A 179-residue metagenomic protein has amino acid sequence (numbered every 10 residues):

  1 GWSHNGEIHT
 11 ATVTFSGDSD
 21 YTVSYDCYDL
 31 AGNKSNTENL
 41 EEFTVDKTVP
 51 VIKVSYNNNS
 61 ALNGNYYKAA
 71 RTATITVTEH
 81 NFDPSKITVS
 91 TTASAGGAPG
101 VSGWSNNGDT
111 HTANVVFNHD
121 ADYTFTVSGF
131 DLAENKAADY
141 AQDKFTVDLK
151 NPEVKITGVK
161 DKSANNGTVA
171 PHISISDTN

Functional and structural regions predicted by a protein language model:
G1-G17, A61-L62, D83-F117: Extracellular beta-sheet repeat scaffolds used for adhesion and glycan interaction
S19-V23, A121-F125: Exposed beta-strand face motif in extracellular beta-rich ectodomains
Y28-K34, F130-K136: Short, solvent-exposed loop/turn segments at the edges of extracellular beta-sandwich modules
D29, I75-N81, D131, I173-N179: Extracellular acidic, Ser/Thr/Pro-rich low-complexity tracts
D29, L40-K53, Q142-K155: Flexible, low-complexity linkers/stalks enriched in Thr/Pro that connect modular domains
K34-L40, K136-Q142: Extracellular and select intracellular beta-sandwich modules with Ser/Thr-enriched, small-residue motifs on
V51-G64, E153-N166: Short, solvent-exposed loop/edge segments of extracellular or virion-exposed proteins
Y66-T72, A164-P171: Short coil/turn motif common to extracellular beta-sandwich-like domains
